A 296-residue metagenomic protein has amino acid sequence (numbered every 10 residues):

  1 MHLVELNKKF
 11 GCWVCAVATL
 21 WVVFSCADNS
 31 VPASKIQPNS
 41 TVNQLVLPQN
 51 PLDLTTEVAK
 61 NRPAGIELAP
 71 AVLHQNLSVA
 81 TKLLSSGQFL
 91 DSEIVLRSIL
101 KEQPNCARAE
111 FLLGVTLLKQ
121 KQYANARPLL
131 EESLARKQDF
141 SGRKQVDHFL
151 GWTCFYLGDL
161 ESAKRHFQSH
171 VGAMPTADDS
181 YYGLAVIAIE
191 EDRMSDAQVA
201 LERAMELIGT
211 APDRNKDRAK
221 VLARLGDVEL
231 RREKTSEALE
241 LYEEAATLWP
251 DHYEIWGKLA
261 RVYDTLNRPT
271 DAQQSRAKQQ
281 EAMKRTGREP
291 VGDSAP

Functional and structural regions predicted by a protein language model:
L52, A64, K216-A219, R224 (+4 more regions): Terminal, low-structured helical/coil segments at or just beyond the last alpha-helical repeat
A69-E102, K119, D227: Alpha-helical segment of the N-proximal tetratricopeptide repeat
H74, R108, S141-Q145, D179 (+3 more regions): Start-of-helix register in tetratricopeptide repeats
S85-S86, K119-Q120, Y156, E190 (+2 more regions): Register position in tetratricopeptide repeats
L112, Q145-F149, G183, D217 (+2 more regions): Canonical tetratricopeptide repeat
